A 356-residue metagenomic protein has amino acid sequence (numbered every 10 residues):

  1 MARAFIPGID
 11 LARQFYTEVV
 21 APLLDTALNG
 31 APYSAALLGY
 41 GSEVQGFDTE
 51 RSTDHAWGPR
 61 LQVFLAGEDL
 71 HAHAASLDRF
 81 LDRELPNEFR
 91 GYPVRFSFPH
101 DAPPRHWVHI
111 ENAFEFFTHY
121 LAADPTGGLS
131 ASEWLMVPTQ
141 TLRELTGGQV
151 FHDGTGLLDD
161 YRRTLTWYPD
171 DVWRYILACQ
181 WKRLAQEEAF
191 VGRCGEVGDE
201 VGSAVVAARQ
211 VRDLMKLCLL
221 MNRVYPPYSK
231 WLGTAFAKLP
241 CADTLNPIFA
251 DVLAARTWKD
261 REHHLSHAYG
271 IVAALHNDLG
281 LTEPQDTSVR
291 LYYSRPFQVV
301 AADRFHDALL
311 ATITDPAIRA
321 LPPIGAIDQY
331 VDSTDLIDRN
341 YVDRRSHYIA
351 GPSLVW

Functional and structural regions predicted by a protein language model:
M1-A36: Helical scaffold of the NTase/Pol beta-like nucleotidyltransferase catalytic core
M1-I9, R60, G192, V197-D199: Glycine- and acidic
L23, A27, L81-F89, C218-M221: A generic secondary-structure signal for well-formed alpha-helical elements
L24-Q62, E68: Active-site nucleotide-donor binding segment shared across nucleotidyl transfer reactions
L65-L70, V197-V201: A generic structural motif
H71-E196: Conserved NTP/Mg2+-binding pocket subregion across the NTase superfamily
Q140-L321, D328-Q329: Conserved nucleotidyltransferase catalytic core and NTase-mimicking acidic/glycine-rich helix/loop elements in nucleic
P316-W356: Extended, compositionally biased alpha-helical segments that mediate assembly or anchoring
